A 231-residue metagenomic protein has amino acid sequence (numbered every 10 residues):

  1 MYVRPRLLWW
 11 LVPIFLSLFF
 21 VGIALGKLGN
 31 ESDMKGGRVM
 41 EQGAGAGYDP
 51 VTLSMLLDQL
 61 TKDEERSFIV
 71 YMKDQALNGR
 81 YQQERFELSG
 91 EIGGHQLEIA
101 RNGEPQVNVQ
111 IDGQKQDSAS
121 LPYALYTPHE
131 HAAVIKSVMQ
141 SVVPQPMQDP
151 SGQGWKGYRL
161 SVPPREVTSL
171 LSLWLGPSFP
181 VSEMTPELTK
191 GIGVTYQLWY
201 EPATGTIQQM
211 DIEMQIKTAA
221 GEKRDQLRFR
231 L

Functional and structural regions predicted by a protein language model:
Y2-L77: N-terminal leader/targeting segments and the immediate start of mature chains
M55, L77-R85, I99-N102, T195-P202 (+1 more regions): Extended lipid/amphipathic-ligand handling interfaces
M72, G90-I92, I111-D112, D211-I216: Beta-turn initiation residues at beta-strand->coil junctions
L77-A133, D149: An acidic-aromatic
I135-Q145, G191-G193: A short, amphipathic edge element
P146-G157, W199-Q208: A short, structured loop/turn motif at beta-sheet edges
R159-L173: Small-residue helix/turn framework positions
S169-L231: Gly/Pro-enriched, hydrophobic low-complexity segments that function as extracytoplasmic propeptides/linkers
